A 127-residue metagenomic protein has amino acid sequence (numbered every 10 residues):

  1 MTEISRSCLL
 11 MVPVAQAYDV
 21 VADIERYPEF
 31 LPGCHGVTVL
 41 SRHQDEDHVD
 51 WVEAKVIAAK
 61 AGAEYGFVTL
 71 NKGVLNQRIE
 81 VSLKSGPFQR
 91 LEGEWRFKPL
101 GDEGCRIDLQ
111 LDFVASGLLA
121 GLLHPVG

Functional and structural regions predicted by a protein language model:
M1-H48: Hydrophobic ligand-binding cavity/cleft-lining segments
E3-S5, E64-V68, R90-G93: Short, surface-exposed coil-to-beta transition loops
L10-V14, A58-G62, G73-L75, P87-Q89 (+2 more regions): Beta-strand elements of well-folded, non-transmembrane domains
A17-V21, Y27, A54, F97 (+1 more regions): Hydrophobic pocket/interface hotspot
T38-S85: Glycine-rich portal/gate segments that line the openings of hydrophobic small-molecule binding cavities
S82-G127: Beta-strand/loop substructures that line and gate deep hydrophobic ligand-binding cavities in soluble
